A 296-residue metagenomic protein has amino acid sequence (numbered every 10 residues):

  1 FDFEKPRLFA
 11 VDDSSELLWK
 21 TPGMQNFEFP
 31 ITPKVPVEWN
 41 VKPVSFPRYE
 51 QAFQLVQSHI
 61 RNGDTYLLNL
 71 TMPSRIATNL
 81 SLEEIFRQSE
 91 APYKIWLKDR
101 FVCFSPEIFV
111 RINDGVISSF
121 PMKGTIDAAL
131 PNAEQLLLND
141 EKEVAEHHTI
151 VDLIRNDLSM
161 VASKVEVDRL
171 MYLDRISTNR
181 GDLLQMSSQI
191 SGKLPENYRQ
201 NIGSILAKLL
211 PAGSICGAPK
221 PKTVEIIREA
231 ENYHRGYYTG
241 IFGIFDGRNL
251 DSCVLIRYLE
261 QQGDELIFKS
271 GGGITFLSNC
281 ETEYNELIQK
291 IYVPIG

Functional and structural regions predicted by a protein language model:
F1-G296: Extended alpha-helical targeting/anchoring segments, especially N-terminal organellar/secretory targeting helices
